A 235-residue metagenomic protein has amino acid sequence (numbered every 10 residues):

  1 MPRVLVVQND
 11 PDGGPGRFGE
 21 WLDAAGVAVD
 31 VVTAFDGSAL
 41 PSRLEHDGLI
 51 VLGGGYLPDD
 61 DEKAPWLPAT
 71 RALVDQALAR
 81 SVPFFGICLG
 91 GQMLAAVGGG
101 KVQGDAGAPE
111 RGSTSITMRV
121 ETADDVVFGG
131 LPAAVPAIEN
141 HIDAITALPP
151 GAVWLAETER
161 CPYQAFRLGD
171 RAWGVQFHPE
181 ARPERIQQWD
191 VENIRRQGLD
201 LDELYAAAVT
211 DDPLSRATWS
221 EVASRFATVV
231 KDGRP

Functional and structural regions predicted by a protein language model:
M1-L5: Extreme N-terminal starter segment of soluble prokaryotic enzymes
V7-N9, A34, L89, F177: Cofactor-binding loop segments of dinucleotide-utilizing enzymes, especially the Rossmann-like FAD- and NAD(P)+-binding
G13-R17: Short N-terminal binding/cap micro-motifs at the start of the first secondary-structure element
G19-F85: Flexible gly/pro-rich beta->alpha loop and the following alpha-helix that scaffold active-site loops
D60-K63, A96, A106: Conserved catalytic-core motifs of eukaryotic protein kinase domains, centered on the activation segment
G86, G90, A95: Gly/Ala-rich beta-loop-alpha elbow adjacent to hydrolase catalytic centers
G98-E184: Pocket-forming structural segment of enzyme catalytic cores
A181-P235: Acyltransferase
